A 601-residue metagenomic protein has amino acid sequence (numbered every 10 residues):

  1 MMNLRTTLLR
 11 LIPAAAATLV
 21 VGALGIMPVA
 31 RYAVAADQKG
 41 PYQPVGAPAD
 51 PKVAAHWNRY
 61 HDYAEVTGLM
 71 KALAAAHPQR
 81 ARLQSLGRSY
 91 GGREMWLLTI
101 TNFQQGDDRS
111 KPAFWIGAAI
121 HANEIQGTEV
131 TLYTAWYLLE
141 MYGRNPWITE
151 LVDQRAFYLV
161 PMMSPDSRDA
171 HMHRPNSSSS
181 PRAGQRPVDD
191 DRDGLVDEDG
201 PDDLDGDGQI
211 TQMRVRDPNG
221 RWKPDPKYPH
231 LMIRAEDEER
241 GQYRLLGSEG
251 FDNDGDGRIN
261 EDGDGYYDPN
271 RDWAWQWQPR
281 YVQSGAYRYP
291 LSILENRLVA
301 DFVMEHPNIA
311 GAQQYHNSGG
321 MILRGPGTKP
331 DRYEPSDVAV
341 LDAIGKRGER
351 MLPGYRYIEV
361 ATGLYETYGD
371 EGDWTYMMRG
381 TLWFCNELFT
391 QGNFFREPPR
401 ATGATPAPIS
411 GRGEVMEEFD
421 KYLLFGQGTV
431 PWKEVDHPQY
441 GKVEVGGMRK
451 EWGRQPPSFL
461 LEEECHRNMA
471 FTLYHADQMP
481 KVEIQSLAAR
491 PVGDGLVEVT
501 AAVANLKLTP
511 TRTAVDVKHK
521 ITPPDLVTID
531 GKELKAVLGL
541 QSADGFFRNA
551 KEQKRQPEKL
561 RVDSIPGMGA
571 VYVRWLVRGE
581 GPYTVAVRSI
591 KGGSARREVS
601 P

Functional and structural regions predicted by a protein language model:
M2-L19: Bacterial N-terminal signal peptides that target proteins for export
L19-Y32: C-terminal segment of classical bacterial N-terminal signal peptides
D37-V45, G87, I100, Q154-Y281 (+2 more regions): Surface-exposed loop and adjacent secondary-structure segments within mature catalytic domains
E94, Y158-V160, D166, M172-H173 (+6 more regions): Metallocarboxypeptidase
Q104, N505-T509, G581: Short, acidic/polar linear motifs in exposed loop/turn regions
G127-H173: Short helix-loop-beta-strand segments that form the rim/entrance of peptidase-like active sites
V503-V517: Short amphipathic, basic-aromatic surface patches that mediate peripheral association with negatively charged
R561-S600: Low-complexity, intrinsically disordered segments enriched in Ser/Thr together with acidic residues
